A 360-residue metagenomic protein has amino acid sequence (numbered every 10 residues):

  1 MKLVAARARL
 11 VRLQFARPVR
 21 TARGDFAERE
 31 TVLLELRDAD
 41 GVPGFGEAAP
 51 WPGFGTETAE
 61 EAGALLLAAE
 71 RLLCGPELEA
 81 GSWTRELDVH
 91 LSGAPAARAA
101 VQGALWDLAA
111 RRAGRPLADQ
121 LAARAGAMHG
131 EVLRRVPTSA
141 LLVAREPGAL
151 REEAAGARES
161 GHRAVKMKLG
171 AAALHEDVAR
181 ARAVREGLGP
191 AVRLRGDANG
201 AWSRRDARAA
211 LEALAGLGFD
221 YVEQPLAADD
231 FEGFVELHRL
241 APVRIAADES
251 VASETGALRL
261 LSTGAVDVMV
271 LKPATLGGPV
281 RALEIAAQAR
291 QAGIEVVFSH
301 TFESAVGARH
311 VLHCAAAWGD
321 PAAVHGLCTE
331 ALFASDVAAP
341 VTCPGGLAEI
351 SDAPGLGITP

Functional and structural regions predicted by a protein language model:
M1-D40, G44-F45, A49-F54, L332-S335: Structured beta-strand/loop patches that form or line metal/cofactor-binding pockets in enzymes
M1-L10, T21, D25, R85 (+4 more regions): N-terminal amphipathic alpha-helix/helix-capping segment at the start of soluble metabolic enzymes
L34, G41, V101, G114 (+8 more regions): Conserved, mostly hydrophobic/aromatic
R37-A113: Metal- or metallocofactor-binding catalytic centers and their adjacent structured scaffolds across diverse enzyme
G44, L194-G196, I245-A246, M269: Residue-level marker for buried hydrophobic side chains located in beta-strands that build the well-ordered beta-sheet
W51, L141-V143, K168-A172, D197-S203 (+5 more regions): Active-site beta-loop-alpha junctions enriched in small/polar residues
A68, G218, D229-R244, V251-L347: Shared catalytic-loop signature of beta/alpha-barrel
D119-A241: Metal-dependent enolase-superfamily TIM-barrel catalytic cores that perform enediolate-based chemistry
